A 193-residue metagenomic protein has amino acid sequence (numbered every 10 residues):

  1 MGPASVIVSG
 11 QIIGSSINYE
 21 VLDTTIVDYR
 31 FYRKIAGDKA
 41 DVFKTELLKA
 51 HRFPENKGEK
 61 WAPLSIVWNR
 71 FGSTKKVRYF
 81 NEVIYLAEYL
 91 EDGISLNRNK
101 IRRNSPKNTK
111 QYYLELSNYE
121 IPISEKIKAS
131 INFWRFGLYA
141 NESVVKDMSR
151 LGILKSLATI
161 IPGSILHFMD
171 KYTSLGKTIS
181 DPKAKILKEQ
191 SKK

Functional and structural regions predicted by a protein language model:
M1-G2: A short, Trp-centered hydrophobic/proline-enriched beta-strand micro-motif
S5-L96: Conserved nucleotide-sugar donor-binding catalytic segment
A36, Y113, N132: A conserved mid-domain beta-alpha-beta active-site/ligand-binding segment of alpha/beta enzyme cores
L48, N99-R103, G137-A140: Preference for long, solvent-exposed alpha-helical segments and helix-linker "stalks"
A50, N108-E120, N141-R150: Short amphipathic alpha-helical segments and their helix-coil junctions
V83-L90, N97-I123, K128: Catalytic core of nucleotide-sugar-dependent glycosyltransferases
K126-G137: Structural register within alpha-helical repeat arrays
L138-K193: Membrane-interface aromatic/basic loop that binds lipid-linked glycans or pyrophosphate carriers, typified by
